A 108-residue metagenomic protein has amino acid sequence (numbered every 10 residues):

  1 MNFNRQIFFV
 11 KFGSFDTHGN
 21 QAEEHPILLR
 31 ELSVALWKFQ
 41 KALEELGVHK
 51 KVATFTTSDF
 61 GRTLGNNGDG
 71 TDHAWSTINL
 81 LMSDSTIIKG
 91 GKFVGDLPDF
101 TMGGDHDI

Functional and structural regions predicted by a protein language model:
M1: A Trp-anchored, charged/polar loop motif used as the substrate-binding/catalytic surface of acyl/ester-handling
N4, S14-I108: Feature marks hydrolase-like catalytic cores characterized by long aromatic- and Gly/Pro-rich stretches
